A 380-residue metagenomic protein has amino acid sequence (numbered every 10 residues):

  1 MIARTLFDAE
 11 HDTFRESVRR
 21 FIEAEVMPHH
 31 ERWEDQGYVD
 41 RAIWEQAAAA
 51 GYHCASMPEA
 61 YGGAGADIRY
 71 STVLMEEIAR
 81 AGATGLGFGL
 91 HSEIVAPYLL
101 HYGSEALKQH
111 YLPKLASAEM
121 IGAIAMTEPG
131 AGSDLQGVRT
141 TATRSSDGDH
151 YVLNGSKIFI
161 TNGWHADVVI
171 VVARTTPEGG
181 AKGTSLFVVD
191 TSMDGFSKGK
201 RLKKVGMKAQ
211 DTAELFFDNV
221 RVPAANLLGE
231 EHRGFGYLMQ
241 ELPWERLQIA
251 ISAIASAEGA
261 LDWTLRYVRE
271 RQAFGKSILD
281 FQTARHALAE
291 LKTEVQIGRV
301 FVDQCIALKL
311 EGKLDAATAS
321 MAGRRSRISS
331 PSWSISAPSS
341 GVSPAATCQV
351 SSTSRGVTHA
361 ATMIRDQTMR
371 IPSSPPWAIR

Functional and structural regions predicted by a protein language model:
A3-E10, F14, F196-Q296, P331: Glycine-rich beta->alpha junctions and the first turn(s) of the following alpha-helix
E10, P28, A48, G63-A64 (+5 more regions): Alpha-helix capping/hinge segments and adjacent helical runs
M27-Y38, L265, R269-K276, K292-R325: C-terminal helix-coil-helix/basic helical segment that borders enzyme active sites and/or dimer interfaces and provides
A49-I121, T161-V168, G180, K309-G312: Internal helix-loop-helix
A131-G132, I158-G163, W244-Q248: Glycine-rich phosphate/pyrophosphate-binding beta-alpha loops
T140-R144: A structural signal for short hydrophobic beta-strand segments in well-ordered beta-sheet cores
D149-K198: A short core secondary-structure module
I328-R355, R365-R380: Low-acidity, Ser/Thr- and Arg-rich intrinsically disordered low-complexity segments
